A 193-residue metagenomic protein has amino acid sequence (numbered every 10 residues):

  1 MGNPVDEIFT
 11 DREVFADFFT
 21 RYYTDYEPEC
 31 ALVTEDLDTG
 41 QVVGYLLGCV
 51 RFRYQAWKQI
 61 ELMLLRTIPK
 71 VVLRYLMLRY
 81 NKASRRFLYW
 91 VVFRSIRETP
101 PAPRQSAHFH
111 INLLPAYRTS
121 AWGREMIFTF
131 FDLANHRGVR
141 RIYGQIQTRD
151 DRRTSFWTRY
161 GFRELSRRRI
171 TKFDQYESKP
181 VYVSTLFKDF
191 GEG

Functional and structural regions predicted by a protein language model:
M1-F19, I60-T67: Conserved GNAT-fold acetyl-CoA-binding loop/helix
I8-A31, D36-L37: Active-site rim helix/loop that mediates acceptor-substrate recognition in acyltransferases
P28, D38-G44, R152: Glycine-rich acetyl-CoA-binding "A-motif" of GNAT/NAT acetyltransferases
V33, G40-V50: Conserved beta-strand in the GNAT
F52-H110, D174: Conserved acyl-donor/pantetheine-binding loop and adjacent beta-alpha core of acyl/acetyltransferases and related
R53-Q55, Q145, R163-K179, S184: Conserved catalytic-core motifs of GNAT/GCN5-like acyltransferases
Q105-A107, A134-Q147: Conserved GNAT acetyl-CoA-binding A-motif
H110-L113, T119-N135, S155-R159: Conserved acetyl-CoA-binding loop-helix of GNAT-fold acetyltransferases
